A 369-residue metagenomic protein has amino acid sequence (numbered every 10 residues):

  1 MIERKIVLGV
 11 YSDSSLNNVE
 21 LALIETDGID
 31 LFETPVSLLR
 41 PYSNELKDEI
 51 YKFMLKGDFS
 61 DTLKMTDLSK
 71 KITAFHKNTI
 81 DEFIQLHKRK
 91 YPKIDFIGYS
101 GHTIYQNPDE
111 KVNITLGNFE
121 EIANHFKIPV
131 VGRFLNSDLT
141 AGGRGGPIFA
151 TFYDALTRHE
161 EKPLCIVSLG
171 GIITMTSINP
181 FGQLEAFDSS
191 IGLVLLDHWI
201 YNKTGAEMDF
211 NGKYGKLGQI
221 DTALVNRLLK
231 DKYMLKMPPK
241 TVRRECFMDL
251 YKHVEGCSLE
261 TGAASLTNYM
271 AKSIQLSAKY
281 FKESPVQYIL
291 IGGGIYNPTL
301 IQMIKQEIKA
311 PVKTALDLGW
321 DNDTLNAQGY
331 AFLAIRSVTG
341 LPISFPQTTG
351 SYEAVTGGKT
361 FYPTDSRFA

Functional and structural regions predicted by a protein language model:
V7-Y11, I94-G98, L164-S168: Short glycine-aspartate micro-motif
S12, L16-N17, L316-S366: Glycine-rich phosphate-binding/hydrolytic loop that grips phosphoryl groups
V19-I24, T34-K52, H125, V131-L156 (+1 more regions): Glycine-rich phosphate-binding loop plus the immediately following alpha-helix
I24-H87: Glycine-rich nucleotide/cofactor/substrate-binding loop typically near the N-terminus or early in the first domain
D61-F119: Short beta-strand-loop/turn "lid" adjacent to the catalytic site in phosphate-handling enzymes
Y91-G101, E283-G294: Short glycine-rich phosphate-binding loop at a beta-alpha junction
D95-F149: Glycine-rich phosphate-binding loop and adjoining helix at the ATP-binding site of ATP-dependent phosphoryl-transfer
A206-V286, P298-Q306: A contiguous, well-structured pocket-lining segment that forms one wall/lid of small-molecule binding clefts in soluble
